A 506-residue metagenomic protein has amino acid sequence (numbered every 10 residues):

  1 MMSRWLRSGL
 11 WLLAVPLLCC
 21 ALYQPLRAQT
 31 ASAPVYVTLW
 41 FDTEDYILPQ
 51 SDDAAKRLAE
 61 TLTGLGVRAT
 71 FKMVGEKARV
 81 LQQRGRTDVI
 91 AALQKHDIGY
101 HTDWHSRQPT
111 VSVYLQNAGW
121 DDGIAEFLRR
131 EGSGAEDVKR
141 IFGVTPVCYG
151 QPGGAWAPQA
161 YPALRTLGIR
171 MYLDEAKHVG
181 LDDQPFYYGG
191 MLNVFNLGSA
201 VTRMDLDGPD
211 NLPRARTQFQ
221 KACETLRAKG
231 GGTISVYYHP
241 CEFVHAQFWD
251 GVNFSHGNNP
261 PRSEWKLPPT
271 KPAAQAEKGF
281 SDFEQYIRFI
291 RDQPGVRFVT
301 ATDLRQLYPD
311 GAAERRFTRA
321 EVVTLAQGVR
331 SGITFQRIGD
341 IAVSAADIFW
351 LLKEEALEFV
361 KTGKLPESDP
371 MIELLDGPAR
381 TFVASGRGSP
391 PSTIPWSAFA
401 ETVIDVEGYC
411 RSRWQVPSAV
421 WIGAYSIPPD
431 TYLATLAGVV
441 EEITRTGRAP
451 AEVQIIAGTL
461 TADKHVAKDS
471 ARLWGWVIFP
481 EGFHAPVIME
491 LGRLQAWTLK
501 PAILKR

Functional and structural regions predicted by a protein language model:
M1-R7: N-terminal secretory signal peptides that target proteins for export/translocation
G9-A21: Bacterial N-terminal signal peptides
T30-K95, T233-Y237, C241-F243, Y286 (+3 more regions): Active-site beta->alpha N-cap acidic-glycine motif
F41-Q50, K72-E76, Q116-E126, T145-P152 (+2 more regions): The substrate-binding groove and active-site-proximal loops of carbohydrate-active enzymes, especially glycoside
S51-L58, Q83-G85, F127-G132, L212-A222 (+1 more regions): Well-ordered, non-membrane alpha-helical segments in soluble/globular domains
R68-Q159, G180-D183, G232-P240, T302-G311 (+4 more regions): Metal-dependent polysaccharide deacetylase catalytic core of the NodB/CE4 family, i.e., the active-site-bearing domain
A69, M171-V179, D183, Y238-T324: C-terminal domain-boundary segment and adjacent tail
Q82, R107, C148-N253: Active-site-adjacent pocket scaffolds in enzyme catalytic domains
